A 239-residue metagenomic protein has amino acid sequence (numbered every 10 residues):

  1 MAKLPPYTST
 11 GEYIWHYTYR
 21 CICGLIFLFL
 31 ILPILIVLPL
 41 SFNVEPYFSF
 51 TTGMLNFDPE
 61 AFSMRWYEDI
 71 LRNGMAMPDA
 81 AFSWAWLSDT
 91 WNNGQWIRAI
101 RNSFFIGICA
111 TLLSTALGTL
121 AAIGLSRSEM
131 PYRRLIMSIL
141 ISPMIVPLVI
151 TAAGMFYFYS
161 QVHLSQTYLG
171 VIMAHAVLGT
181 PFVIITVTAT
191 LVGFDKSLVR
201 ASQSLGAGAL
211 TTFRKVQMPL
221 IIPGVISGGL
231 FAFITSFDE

Functional and structural regions predicted by a protein language model:
M1-C23: Transmembrane alpha-helical segments of polytopic membrane transport and secretion proteins
A2-L4, L25, L32-N92: Short membrane-interfacial helix/loop motifs at transmembrane-helix boundaries
C21-I22, I31-I34, I184-V187, F194-K196 (+1 more regions): Transmembrane alpha-helices
L28, I34, G107-I123, V149 (+4 more regions): Hydrophobic positions within alpha-helical transmembrane segments of bacterial inner-membrane proteins
L40-F50, A153, Y157, H175 (+2 more regions): Non-cytoplasmic
F42, D79-L125: Transmembrane alpha-helix signature in integral membrane proteins
I100, L125, S142, S197-L205: Short hydrophobic faces within alpha-helices
R133-A174, F182, P223-I226: Generic hydrophobic transmembrane alpha-helix motif, especially the helices
